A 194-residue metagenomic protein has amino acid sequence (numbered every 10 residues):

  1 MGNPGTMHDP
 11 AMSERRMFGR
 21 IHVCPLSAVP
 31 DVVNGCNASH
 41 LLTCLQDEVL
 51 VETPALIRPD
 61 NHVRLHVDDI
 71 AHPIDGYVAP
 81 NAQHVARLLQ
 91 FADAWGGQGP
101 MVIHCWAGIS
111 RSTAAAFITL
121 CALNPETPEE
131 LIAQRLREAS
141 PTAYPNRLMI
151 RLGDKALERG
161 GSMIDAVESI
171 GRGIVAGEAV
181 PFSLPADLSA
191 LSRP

Functional and structural regions predicted by a protein language model:
G2-G5, N61-I70, E178-V180, A186-P194: Intrinsically disordered, low-complexity regulatory segments that flank or lie outside the structured catalytic cores
H8-I57: Glycine-rich, flexible N-terminal cofactor/catalytic loop recognition
P10, I74, V78, C105-A107 (+1 more regions): Non-catalytic interaction surface on structured domains
L50-V51, P73, S110-A114: Short catalytic/ligand-binding loop motif for oxyanion handling, primarily in non-cytosolic enzymes, centered on
V63-M101: Helix-loop module immediately N-terminal to the HCX5R catalytic loop in PTP-like cysteine phosphatase domains
H84-L88, M101, A115-A116, I132 (+1 more regions): Amphipathic alpha-helical interface surfaces
D93-L123: Catalytic cysteine-centered active loop of the rhodanese-like fold, especially the PTP/DSP P-loop
W95-P100, C121-P194: PTP/DSP superfamily signal
